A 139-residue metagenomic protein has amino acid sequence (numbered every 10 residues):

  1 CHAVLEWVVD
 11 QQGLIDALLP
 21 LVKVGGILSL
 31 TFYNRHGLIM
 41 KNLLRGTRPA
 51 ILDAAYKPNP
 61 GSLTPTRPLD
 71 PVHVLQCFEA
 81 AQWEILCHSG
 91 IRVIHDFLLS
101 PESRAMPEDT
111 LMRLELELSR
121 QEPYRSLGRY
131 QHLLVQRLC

Functional and structural regions predicted by a protein language model:
C1-Q11: A short SAM/SAH-binding and catalytic strip from SAM-dependent methyltransferases
L5-E6, G37, H95: Active-site micro-motifs of SAM-dependent methyltransferase domains
Q12-I27: A short glycine-rich, Lys/Arg-flanked "PGG" loop and its adjoining helix->strand segment in the class I
G13-D16, L43-T47, E102-S103: Short, glycine/charged-enriched secondary-structure capping and boundary segments
I27-A54: Conserved class I S-adenosyl-L-methionine
R48-R67, S89-R92: C-terminal alpha-helical "lid/dimerization" subdomain adjacent to the S-adenosyl-L-methionine
L63-H88: Short alpha-helix
C87-C139: A C-terminal cap/extension of S-adenosyl-L-methionine-dependent methyltransferases that defines the acceptor-substrate
